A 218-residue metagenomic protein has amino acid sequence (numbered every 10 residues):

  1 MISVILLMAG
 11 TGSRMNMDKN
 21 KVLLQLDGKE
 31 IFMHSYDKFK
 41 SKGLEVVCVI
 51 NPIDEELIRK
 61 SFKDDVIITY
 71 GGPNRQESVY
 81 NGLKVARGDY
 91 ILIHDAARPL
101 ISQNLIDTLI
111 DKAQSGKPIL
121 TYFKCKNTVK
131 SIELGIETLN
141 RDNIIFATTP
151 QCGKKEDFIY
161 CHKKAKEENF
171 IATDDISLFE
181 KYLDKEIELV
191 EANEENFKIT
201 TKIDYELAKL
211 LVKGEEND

Functional and structural regions predicted by a protein language model:
I2-I53: N-terminal glycine-rich phosphate-binding loop and ensuing alpha1 helix
L7-A9, V49, H94, T121-K124 (+1 more regions): Short beta-strand segments
M15, F39, I58-R59, L109 (+1 more regions): Hydrophobic packing residues within well-ordered alpha-helices of enzyme cores
F32-G88, K166-E168: Conserved N-terminal catalytic core of the sugar/cofactor nucleotidyltransferase
L44-V46, K117-P118, E186: Residues at the starts of beta-strands that form the adenosine-phosphate
I68-Y70, R141-F146: Short pre-catalytic strand/loop immediately N-terminal to key active-site residues, enriched for Gly-Thr
N74-L134, T148-K155: Conserved beta-loop-beta/alpha segment of the NTase-like Rossmann-fold superfamily that binds/positions NTPs
I145-D218: Conserved alpha/beta core of the MobA/IspD/sugar-nucleotide pyrophosphorylase nucleotidyltransferase superfamily
